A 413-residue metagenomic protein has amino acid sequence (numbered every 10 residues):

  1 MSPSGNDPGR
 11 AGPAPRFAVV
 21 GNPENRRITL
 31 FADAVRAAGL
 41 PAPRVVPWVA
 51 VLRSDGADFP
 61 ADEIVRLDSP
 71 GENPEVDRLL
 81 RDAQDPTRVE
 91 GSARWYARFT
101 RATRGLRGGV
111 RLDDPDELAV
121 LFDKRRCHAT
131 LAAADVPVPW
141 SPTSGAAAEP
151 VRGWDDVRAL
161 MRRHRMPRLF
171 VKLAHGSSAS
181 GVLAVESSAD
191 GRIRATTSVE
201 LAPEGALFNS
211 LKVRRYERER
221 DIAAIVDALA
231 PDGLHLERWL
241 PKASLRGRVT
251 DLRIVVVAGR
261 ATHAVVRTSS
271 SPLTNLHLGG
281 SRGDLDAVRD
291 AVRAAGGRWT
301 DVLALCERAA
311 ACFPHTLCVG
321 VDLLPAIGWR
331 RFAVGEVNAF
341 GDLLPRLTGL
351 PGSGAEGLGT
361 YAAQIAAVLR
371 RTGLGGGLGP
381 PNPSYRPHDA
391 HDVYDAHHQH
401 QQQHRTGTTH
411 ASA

Functional and structural regions predicted by a protein language model:
P13-A18: Extreme N-terminal starter segment of soluble prokaryotic enzymes
N22-A34, A38-A159: Conserved N-proximal alpha/beta basic substrate-recognition cap immediately N-terminal to, or forming the N-lobe
E24-N25, H175-S178, P241-K242, A261 (+2 more regions): Short, solvent-exposed loop/turn segments at secondary-structure junctions
A83-A93, R194-F208, H277-V288: A solvent-exposed, charged loop/short amphipathic helix patch at secondary-structure junctions
R104-G233: Active-site nucleotide/adenylate-binding loops and adjacent lid/helix of ATP-dependent enzymes
V171, V182-V185, R192-S198, T250-T268 (+1 more regions): Beta-strand scaffold of nucleotide-dependent catalytic cores
Y216-W329: A long amphipathic alpha-helix within ATP-dependent nucleotide-binding catalytic cores
G279-C318, P325-A413: C-terminal active-site "lid" helix and adjoining low-complexity regulatory extension at the edge of ATP-using catalytic
